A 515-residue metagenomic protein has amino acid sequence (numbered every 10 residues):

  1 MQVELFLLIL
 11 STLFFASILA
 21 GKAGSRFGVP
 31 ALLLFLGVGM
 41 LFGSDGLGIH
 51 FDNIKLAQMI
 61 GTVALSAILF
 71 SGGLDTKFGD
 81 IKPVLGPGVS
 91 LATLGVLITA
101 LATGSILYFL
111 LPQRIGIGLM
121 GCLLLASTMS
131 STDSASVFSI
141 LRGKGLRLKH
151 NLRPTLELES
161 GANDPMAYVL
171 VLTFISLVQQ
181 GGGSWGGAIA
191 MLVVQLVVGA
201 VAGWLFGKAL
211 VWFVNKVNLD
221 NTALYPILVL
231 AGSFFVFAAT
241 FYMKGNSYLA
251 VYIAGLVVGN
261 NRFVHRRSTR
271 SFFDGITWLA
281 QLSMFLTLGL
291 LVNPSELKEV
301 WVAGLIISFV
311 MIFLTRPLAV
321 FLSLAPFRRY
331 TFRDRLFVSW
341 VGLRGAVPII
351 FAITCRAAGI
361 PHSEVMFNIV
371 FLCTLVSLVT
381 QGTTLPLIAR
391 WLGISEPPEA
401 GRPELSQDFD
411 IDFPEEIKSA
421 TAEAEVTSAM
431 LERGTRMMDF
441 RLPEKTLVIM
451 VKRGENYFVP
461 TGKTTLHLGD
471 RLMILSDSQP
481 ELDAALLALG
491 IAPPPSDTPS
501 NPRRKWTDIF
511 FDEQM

Functional and structural regions predicted by a protein language model:
M1-R402, S406, E416: Transmembrane helical cores of multi-pass secondary ion antiporters/exchangers
R26-V29, E399-M438, D508-D512: Extended boundary segments
T76-F78, V264, P294-S295, R433 (+2 more regions): Short beta-strands and strand-coil junctions in structured, solvent-facing domains, enriched
F327, C355-R356, G393, F440-L442 (+2 more regions): Short, solvent-exposed amphipathic alpha-helical segments in soluble enzyme and RNA/protein-processing domains
A389, L468, P480-A488: Charge-rich, low-aromatic oligomerization/scaffolding segments with amphipathic character
M430-P480: Cytosolic Rossmann-like ligand/nucleotide-binding regulatory domains
E455, N501-D512: Short proline/glycine- and acidic-rich turn/helix-capping motifs at secondary-structure junctions
K463-T464, A484-W506: Short, compositionally biased
